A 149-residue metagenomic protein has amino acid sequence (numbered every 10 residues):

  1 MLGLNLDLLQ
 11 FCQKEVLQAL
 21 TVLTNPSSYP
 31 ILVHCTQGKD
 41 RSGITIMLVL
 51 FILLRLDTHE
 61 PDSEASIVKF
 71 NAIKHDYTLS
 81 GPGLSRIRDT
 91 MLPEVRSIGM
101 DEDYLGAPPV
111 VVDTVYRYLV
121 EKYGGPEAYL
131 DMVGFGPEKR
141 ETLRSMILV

Functional and structural regions predicted by a protein language model:
M1-L32, T45-V149: Cys-dependent protein tyrosine phosphatase-like superfamily
Q37, R41-S42: Ser/Thr-glycine-rich phosphate-binding loops at phosphate-binding pockets of nucleotides, nucleotide cofactors
